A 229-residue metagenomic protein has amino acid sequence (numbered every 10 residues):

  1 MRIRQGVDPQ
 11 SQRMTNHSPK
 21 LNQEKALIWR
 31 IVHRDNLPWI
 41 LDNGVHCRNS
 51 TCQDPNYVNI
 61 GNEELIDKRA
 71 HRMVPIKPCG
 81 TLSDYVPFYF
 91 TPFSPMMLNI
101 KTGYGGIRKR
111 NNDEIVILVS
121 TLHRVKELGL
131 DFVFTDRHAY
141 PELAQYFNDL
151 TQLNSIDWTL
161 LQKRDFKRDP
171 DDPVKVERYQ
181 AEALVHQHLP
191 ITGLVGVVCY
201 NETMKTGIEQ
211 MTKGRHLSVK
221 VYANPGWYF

Functional and structural regions predicted by a protein language model:
R2-F90, S94-F229: Active-site-proximal loop/hinge segments that shape catalytic or ion-binding/gating pockets
